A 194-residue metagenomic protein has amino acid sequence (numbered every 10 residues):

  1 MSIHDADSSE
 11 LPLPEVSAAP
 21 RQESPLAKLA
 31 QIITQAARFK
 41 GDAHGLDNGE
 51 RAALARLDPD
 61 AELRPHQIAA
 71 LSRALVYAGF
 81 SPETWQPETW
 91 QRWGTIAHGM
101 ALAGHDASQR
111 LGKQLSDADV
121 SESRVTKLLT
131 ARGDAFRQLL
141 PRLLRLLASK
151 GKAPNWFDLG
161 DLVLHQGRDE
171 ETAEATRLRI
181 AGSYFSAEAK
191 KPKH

Functional and structural regions predicted by a protein language model:
S2-H194: Basic, alpha-helical nucleic-acid-binding regions used in initiation and control of genome expression
